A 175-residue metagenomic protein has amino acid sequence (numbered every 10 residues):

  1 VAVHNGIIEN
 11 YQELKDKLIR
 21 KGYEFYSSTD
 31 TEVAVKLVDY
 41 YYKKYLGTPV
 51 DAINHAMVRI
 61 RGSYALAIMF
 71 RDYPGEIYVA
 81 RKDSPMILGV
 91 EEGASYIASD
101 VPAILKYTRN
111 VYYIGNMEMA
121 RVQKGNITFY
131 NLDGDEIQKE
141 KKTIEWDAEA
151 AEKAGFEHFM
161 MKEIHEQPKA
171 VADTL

Functional and structural regions predicted by a protein language model:
V1-K162, E166-T174: Conserved short alpha-helical segments that host acidic/polar catalytic motifs at enzyme active sites
